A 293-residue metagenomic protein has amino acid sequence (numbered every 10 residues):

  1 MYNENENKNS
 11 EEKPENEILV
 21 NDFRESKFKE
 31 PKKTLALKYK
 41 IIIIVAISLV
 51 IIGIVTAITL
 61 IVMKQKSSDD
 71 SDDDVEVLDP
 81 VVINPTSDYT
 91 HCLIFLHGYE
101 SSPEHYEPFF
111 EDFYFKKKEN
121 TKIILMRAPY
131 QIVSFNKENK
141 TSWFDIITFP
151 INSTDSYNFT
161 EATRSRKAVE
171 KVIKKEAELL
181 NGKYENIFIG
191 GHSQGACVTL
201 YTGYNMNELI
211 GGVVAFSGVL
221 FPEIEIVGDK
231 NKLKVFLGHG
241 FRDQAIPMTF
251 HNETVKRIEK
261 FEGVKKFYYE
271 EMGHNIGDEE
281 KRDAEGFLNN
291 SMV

Functional and structural regions predicted by a protein language model:
M1-A36: Intrinsically disordered cytoplasmic terminal tails of membrane proteins
K38-S71: Alpha-helical transmembrane segments in eukaryotic/viral proteins
V81-N186: Serine-hydrolase catalytic machinery in alpha/beta-hydrolase-like enzymes
A128-P129, V214-P222: Active-site nucleophile loop of the alpha/beta-hydrolase fold
F188, G212-V214: Residue in the alpha/beta-hydrolase core beta-strand immediately N-terminal to the catalytic nucleophile
G190-G195, T199: Gly/Ala-rich beta-loop-alpha elbow adjacent to hydrolase catalytic centers
F236-H239, D243: Short beta-strand/loop motif that positions the catalytic acidic residue of the alpha/beta-hydrolase fold
T249-V293: C-terminal catalytic histidine-bearing segment of alpha/beta-hydrolase fold enzymes
